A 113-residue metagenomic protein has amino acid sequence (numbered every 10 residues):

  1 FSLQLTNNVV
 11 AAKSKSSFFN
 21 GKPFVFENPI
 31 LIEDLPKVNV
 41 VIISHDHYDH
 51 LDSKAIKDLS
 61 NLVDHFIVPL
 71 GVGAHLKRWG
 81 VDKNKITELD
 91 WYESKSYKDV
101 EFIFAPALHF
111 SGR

Functional and structural regions predicted by a protein language model:
F1-D46, K54-D58, G71, G112-R113: Pre-active-site segment of Zn-dependent metallo-hydrolases
H45, D52, F66, F102: Divalent metal-coordination and catalytic microenvironments
Y48-D49, H109: Active-site micro-motifs of SAM-dependent methyltransferase domains
A55-L59, G80-K83: Short, glycine/charged-enriched secondary-structure capping and boundary segments
N61-D64: A short helix->loop->beta-strand "cap" motif at the edges of active sites that frequently abuts
V68-R113: Metallo-beta-lactamase
